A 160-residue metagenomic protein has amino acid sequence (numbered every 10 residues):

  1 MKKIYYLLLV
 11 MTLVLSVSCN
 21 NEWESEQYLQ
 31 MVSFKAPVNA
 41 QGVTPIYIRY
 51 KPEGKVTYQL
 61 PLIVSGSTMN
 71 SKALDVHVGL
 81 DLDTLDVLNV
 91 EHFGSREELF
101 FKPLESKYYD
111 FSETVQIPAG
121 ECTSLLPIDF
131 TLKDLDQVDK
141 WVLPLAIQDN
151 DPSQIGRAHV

Functional and structural regions predicted by a protein language model:
M1-K2, N20: N-terminal hydrophobic targeting signals that begin at the initiator methionine
K2-V10: Sec-dependent signal peptide recognition, specifically the positively charged N-region followed immediately by
V10-M11, N39: Short linear sequence elements within intrinsically disordered, low-complexity coil regions
V14-S18: C-terminal motif of bacterial Sec signal peptides marking the signal peptidase cleavage site
N20-E113, E121-T123, D134-R157: Acidic/polar, low-complexity intrinsically disordered N-terminal segments immediately downstream of a Sec signal
Q116-I117, I128-D134: Extracellular/luminal low-complexity segments enriched in Ser/Thr/Pro
